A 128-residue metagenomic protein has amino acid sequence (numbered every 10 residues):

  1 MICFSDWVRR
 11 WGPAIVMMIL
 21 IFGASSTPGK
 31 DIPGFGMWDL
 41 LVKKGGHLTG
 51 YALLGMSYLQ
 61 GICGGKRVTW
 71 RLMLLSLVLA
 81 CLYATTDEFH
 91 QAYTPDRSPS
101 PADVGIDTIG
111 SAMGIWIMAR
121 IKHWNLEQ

Functional and structural regions predicted by a protein language model:
M1-Q60: "…centered on the first transmembrane helix and the immediately adjacent amphipathic helix/loop
I2, W124-Q128: Short, charged juxtamembrane terminal tails flanking transmembrane helices
W7-R10, K66-L74, R97-P101: Membrane-helix interface segments
I15, L41, G45-L48, S57 (+3 more regions): Residue-level signature of the transmembrane alpha-helical core of multi-pass small-molecule transporters
V16-S25, M73-F89: Small-polar-interrupted transmembrane alpha-helices in polytopic inner-membrane proteins
A24-I32, C63-T69, V78-L79, H123: Short, motif-level signal for alpha-helix interfacial/capping segments enriched in acidic residues and aromatics/proline
P33-G34, L40-V42, T85-T108: Interfacial helix-loop-helix junctions of multi-pass membrane proteins
G50-G65, I109-H123: Membrane-interfacial alpha-helical segments at the cytosolic side of multi-pass membrane proteins
